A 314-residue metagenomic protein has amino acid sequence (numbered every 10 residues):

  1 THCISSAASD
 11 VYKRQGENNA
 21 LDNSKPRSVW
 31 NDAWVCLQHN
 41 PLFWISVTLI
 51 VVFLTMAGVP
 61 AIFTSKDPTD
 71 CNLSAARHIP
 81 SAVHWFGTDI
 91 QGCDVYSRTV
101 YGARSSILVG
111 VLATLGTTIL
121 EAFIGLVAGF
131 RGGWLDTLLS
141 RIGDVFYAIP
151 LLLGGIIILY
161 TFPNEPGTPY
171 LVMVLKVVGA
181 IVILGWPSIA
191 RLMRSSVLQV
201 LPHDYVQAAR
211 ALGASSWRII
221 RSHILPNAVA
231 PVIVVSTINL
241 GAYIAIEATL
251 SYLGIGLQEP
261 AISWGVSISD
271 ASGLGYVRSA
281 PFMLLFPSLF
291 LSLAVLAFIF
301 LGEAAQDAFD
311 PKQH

Functional and structural regions predicted by a protein language model:
T1-Y12: Single conserved hydrophobic/aromatic residue that forms the stacking wall/gate of nucleotide- or nucleobase-binding
A20-T69, L139-I142, M173, A228: N-terminal signal-anchor/first transmembrane alpha helix
W30-C36, K66-T114, V266-L285: Periplasmic/extracellular loop-to-transmembrane helix junction in inner-membrane transport proteins
S46-V47, V95-F130, A294: Transmembrane alpha-helix signature in integral membrane proteins
W85, E121, G129-F130, L139-V200 (+1 more regions): Generic hydrophobic transmembrane alpha-helix motif, especially the helices
Y160-F162, I181, I238, I246-F286 (+1 more regions): Glycine-rich helix-loop "coupling/hinge" segments at transmembrane-helix boundaries in multipass transporters
F162-L171, I183-L184, S236-I238, P281-H314: C-terminal transmembrane helix and the adjacent membrane-cytosol boundary/short C-terminal tail of inner/organellar
